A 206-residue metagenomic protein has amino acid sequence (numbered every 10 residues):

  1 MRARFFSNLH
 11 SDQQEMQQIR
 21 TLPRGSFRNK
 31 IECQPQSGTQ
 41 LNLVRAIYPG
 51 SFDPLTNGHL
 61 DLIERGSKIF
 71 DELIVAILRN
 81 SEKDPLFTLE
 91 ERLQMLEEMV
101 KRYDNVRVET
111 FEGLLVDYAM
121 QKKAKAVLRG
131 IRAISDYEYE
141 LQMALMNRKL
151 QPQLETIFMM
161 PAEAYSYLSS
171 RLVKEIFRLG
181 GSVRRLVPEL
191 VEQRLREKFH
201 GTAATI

Functional and structural regions predicted by a protein language model:
F5-F6, F27, Q36-Q40: Polybasic, lysine-enriched low-complexity intrinsically disordered terminal tails
N8-D12, N29: Intrinsic-disorder-associated, low-complexity terminal segments enriched in Asp/Asn/His/Tyr and depleted of Lys/Arg
C33, G38-I206: Nucleotidyltransferase catalytic core that binds NTPs
